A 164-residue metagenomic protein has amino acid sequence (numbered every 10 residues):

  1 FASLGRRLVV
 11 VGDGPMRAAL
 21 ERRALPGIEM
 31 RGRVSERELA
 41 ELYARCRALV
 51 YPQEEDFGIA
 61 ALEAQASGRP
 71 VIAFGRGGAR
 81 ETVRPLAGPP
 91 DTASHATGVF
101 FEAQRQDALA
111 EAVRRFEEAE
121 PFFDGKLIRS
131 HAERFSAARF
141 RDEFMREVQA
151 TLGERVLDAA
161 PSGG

Functional and structural regions predicted by a protein language model:
A18, R80-R115: Change "using UDP/GDP/dTDP sugars" to "using nucleotide sugars
A18-E41: Nucleotide-activated donor-binding/catalytic signature segment of Leloir-type glycosyltransferases, i.e., the conserved
A40, L62-A66, R80-E81: Short alpha-helical segment that forms part of, or immediately flanks, the ligand-binding pocket in carbohydrate-active
E41-C46, F144: Short alpha-helical donor nucleotide-sugar binding micro-motif in glycosyltransferases
A44-D56, R69: Acidic donor-binding loop of glycosyltransferase active sites
D56-I59, Q65, G75: Short glycine/acidic-rich beta->alpha loop that forms part of the nucleotide-sugar donor binding site in diverse
P70-F74, R80-V83: Short hydrophobic beta-strand element within catalytic cores of glycosyltransferases and related nucleotide-activated
Q104, E118-Q149, V156-L157: A charged, aromatic-enriched C-terminal amphipathic alpha-helix characteristic of glycosyltransferases across folds
